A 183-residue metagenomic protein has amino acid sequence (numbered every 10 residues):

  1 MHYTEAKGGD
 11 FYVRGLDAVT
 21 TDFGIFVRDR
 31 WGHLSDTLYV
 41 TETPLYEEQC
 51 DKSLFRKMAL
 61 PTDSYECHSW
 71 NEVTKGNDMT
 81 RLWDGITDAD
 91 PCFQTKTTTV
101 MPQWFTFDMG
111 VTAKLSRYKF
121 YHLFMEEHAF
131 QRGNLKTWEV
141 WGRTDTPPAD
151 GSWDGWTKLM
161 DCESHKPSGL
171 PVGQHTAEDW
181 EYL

Functional and structural regions predicted by a protein language model:
H2-K7: Short beta-strand segments within Ig-like beta-sandwich modules, predominantly Fibronectin type-III
G8-G15, E178-L183: Exposed aromatic-hydrophobic patches
V13-D36: Beta-strand-rich modules
G32-D51: Extracellular fibronectin type III
E47-D84, T146-G155: Predominantly extracellular/luminal regions of secreted and cell-surface proteins, especially disulfide-bonded
E47-Q49, I86-W153, A177-L183: Aromatic, loop-rich ligand-recognition surfaces of beta-strand-rich domains
H68, E72-T74, W153-L183: Extracellular carbohydrate recognition and processing domains and analogous Trp-centered ligand-binding platforms
